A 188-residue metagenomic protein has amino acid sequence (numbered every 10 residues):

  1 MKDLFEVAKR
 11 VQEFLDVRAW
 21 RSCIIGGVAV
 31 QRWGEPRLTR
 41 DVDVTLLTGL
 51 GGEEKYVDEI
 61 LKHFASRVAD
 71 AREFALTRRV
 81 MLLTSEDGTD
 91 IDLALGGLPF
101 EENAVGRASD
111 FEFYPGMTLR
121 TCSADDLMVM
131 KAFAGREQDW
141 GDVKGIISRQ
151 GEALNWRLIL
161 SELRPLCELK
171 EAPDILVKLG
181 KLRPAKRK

Functional and structural regions predicted by a protein language model:
M1-K188: Compositionally biased terminal segments of proteins
